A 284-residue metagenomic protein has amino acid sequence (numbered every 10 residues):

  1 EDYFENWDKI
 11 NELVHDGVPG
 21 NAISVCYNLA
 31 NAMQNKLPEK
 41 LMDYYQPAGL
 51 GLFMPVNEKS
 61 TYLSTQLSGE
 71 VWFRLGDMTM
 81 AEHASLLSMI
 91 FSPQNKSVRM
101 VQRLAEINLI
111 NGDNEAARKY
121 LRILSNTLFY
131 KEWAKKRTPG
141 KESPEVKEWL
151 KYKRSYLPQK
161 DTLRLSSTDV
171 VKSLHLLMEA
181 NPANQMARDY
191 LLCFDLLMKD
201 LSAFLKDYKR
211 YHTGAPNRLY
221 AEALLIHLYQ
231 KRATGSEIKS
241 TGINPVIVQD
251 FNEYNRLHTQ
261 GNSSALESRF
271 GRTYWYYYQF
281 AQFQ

Functional and structural regions predicted by a protein language model:
E1-Y156, T162, E179-A180, N184-M198: Soluble catalytic regions of membrane-associated enzymes that act on cell-envelope and secretory-pathway components
N11, R122, H175, S202-L205 (+3 more regions): Generic detector of well-ordered alpha-helical segments enriched in charged/polar residues, highlighting helical
L41, I90, A221-L228: Generic preference for hydrophobic/aromatic residues in regular secondary structure cores
L163-T168, K172-M178, A183-L197, S202-A215 (+2 more regions): Polar, solvent-exposed alpha-helical protein-interaction surfaces
K172, L176-Q185, L197, T234-Q284: Terminal, low-structured helical/coil segments at or just beyond the last alpha-helical repeat
N217-L219: Amphipathic alpha-helical substructures
